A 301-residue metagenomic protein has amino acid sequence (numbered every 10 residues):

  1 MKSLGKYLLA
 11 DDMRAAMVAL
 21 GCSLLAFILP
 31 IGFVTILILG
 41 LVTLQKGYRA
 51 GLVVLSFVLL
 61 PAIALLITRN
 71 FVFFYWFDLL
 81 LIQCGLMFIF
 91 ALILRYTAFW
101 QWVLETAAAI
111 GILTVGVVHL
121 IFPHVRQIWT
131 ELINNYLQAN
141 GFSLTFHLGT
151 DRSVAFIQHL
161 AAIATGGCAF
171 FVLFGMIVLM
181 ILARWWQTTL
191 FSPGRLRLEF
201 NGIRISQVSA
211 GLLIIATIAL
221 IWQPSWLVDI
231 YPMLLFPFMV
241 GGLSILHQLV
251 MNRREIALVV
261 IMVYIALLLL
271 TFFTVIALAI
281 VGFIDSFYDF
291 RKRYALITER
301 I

Functional and structural regions predicted by a protein language model:
M1-V54, I256-L258, V263-I265: Hydrophobic transmembrane alpha-helices
A26-V34, K46-Y48, R69-F71, W222-W226 (+1 more regions): Transmembrane helix interruption/hinge and helix-loop junction motifs
I31-A91, F283: Alpha-helical membrane segments and adjacent membrane-interface helices in multi-pass membrane proteins
L66-R69, F77-I121: Short helix-perturbing small/polar motifs within transmembrane alpha-helices
L86, T165-F191: Transmembrane alpha-helical segments in integral membrane proteins
G116-A164: Membrane-interface interhelical loops and short interface/amphipathic helices in multi-pass inner-membrane
T188-S244: Small-residue-rich helix-loop
Y231-I301: Long, positively charged, glycine-interspersed low-complexity recognition regions
